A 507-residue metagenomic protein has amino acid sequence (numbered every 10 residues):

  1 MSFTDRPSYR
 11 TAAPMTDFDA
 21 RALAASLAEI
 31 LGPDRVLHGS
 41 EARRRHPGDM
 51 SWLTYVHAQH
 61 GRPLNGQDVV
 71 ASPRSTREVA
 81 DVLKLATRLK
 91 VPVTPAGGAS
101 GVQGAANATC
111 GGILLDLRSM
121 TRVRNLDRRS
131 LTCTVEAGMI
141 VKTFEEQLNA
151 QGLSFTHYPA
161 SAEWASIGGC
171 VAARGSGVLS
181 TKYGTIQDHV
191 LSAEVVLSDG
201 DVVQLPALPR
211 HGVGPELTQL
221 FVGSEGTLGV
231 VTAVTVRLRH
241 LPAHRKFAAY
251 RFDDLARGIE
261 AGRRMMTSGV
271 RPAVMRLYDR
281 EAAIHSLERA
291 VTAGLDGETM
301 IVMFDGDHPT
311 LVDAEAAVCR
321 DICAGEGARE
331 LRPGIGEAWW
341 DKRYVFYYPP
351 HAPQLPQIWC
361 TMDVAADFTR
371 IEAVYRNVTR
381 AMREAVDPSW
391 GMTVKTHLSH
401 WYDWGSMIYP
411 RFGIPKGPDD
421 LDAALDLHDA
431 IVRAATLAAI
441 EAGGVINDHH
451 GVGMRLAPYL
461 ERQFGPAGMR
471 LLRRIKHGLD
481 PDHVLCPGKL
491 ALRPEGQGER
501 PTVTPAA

Functional and structural regions predicted by a protein language model:
M1-K84, V102-L131, A282-A290, I335-C360 (+3 more regions): N-terminal flexible segment immediately upstream of the FAD-binding catalytic core in FAD-dependent oxidoreductases
G32-V36, R433, I440-V452, H477-L485: Alpha-helix capping/hinge segments and adjacent helical runs
L37-L53, H240, R251, R257-A434 (+1 more regions): C-terminal substrate-recognition/cap domain of FAD-linked oxidoreductases
A86, G226, D480: Conserved, mostly hydrophobic/aromatic
G101-A106, C170-V171, L217-T232, W401-G405 (+2 more regions): Conserved phosphate/anionic-ligand binding catalytic regions in large, soluble enzymes, centered on
T121-R276, R500-A507: FAD-binding subdomain of flavoenzyme oxidoreductases
D201, V452-A507: Activity-critical C-terminal alpha-helical subdomain
